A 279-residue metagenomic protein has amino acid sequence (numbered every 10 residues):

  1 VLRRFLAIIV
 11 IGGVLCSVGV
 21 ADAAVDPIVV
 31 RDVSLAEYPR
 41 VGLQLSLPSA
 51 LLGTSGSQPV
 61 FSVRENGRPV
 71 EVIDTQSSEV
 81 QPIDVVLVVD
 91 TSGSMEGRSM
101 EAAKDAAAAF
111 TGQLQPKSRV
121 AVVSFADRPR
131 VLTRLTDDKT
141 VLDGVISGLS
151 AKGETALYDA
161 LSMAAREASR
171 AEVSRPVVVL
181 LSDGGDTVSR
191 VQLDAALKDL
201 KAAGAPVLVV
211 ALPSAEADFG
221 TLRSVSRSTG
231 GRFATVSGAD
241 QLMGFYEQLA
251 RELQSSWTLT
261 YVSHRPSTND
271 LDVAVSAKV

Functional and structural regions predicted by a protein language model:
V1-R4: Positively charged n-region of N-terminal signal peptides that target proteins for export
A7-S17: Bacterial N-terminal signal peptides
D22-V86, T91-S99: Acidic, polar low-complexity linker/tail segments
S34-P39, R227, S237-V279: C-terminal "exit" segments of structured domains
G42-S46, V60-R64, I73-D74, D84-V88 (+7 more regions): Soluble periplasmic/extracytoplasmic beta-strand elements of cell-envelope proteins
S46-A50, N66-P69, T75, V80 (+10 more regions): Solvent-exposed coil/turn segments that connect beta secondary-structure elements in extracytoplasmic/periplasmic
S57-F61, S118, D218, W257 (+1 more regions): Short beta-strand/loop motifs in extracellular/secreted proteins, especially within beta-sandwich accessory domains
R98-D105, G112, P116-K117, S124-V209 (+3 more regions): Exposed acidic/Ser/Thr-rich ligand/metal-binding surfaces
